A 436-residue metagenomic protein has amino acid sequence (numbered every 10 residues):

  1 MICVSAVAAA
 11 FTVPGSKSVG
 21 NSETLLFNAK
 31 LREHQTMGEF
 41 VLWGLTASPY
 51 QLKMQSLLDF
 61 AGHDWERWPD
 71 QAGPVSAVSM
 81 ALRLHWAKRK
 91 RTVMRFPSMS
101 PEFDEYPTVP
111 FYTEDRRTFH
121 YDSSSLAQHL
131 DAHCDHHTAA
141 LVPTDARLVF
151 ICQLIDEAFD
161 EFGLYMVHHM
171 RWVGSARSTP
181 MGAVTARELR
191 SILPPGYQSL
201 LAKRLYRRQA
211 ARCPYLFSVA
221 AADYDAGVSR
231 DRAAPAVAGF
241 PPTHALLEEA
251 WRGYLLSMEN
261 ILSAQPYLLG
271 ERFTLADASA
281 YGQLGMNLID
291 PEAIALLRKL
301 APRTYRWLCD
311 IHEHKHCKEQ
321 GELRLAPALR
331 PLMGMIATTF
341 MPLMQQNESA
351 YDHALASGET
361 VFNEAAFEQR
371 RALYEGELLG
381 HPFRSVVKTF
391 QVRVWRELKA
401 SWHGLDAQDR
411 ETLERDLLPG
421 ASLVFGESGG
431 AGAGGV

Functional and structural regions predicted by a protein language model:
C3, S18-R208, L268, L288 (+1 more regions): GST-like domain detector, emphasizing the conserved glutathione-binding G-site in the N-terminal thioredoxin-like
S5-T12, S16-K17: Compositionally biased low-complexity segments, especially N-terminal hydrophobic helices that form the hydrophobic
Y50, M54, L247-I261, W307 (+4 more regions): Alpha-helical packing segments of well-folded alpha/beta enzyme cores
L205-V228, P241-L256: All-alpha helical catalytic cores of prenyl diphosphate-utilizing isoprenoid enzymes
D225-S229, L268-L288: GST superfamily/GST-like fold recognition
A234-R272: Short N-terminal edge-element motif at the start of the domain
E249, N260-I261, Q283-C317: Short His-centered aromatic/hydrophobic patch
H312-L355: Internal helical hairpin/lid segments
